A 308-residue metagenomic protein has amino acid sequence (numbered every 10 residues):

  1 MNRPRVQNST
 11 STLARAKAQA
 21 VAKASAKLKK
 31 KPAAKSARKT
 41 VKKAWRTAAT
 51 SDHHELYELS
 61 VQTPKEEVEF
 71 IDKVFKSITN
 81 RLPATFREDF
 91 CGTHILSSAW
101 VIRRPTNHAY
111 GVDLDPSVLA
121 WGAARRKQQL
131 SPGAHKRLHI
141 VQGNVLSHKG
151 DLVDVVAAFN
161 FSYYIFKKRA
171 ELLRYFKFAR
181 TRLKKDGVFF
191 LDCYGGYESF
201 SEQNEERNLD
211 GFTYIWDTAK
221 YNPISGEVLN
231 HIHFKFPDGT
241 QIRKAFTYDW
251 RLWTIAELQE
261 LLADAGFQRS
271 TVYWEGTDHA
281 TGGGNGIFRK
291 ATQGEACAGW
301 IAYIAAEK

Functional and structural regions predicted by a protein language model:
L82-G92: Conserved class I S-adenosyl-L-methionine
T93-T106: Conserved SAM-binding loop of SAM-dependent methyltransferases across substrates and taxa, primarily the Class I
D115-S117: Conserved SAM/SAH-binding beta-strand->alpha-helix loop
L130-V145: Conserved SAM-binding strand-loop segment of SAM-dependent methyltransferases
L146-V156: A short acidic, Gly/Pro-enriched loop at the edge of an enzyme's catalytic core that lines a small-molecule cofactor
E171-K185: A short glycine-rich, Lys/Arg-flanked "PGG" loop and its adjoining helix->strand segment in the class I
F190-L261: SAM-dependent methyltransferase
L252-K308: C-terminal lobe and adjacent flexible extensions of AdoMet/dcAdoMet transferase-like proteins
